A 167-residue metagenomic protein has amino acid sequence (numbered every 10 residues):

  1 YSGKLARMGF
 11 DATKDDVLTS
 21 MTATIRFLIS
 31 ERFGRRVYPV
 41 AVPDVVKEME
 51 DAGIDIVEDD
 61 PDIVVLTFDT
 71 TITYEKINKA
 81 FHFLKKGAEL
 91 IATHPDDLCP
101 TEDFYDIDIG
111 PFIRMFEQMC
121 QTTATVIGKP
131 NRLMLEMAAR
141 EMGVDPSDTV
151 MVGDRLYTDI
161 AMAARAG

Functional and structural regions predicted by a protein language model:
Y1-G167: HAD-like aspartate-dependent phosphatase fold
